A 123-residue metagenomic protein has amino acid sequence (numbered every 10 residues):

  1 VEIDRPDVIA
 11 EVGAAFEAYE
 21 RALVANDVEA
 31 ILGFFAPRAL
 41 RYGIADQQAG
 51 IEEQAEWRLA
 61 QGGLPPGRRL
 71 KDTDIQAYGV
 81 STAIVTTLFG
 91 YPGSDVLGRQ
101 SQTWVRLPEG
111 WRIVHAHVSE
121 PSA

Functional and structural regions predicted by a protein language model:
V1-D4, Y19: Juxtamembrane and targeting peptides
I9, G13, V28-S81, G93-D95: A solvent-exposed, acidic/Ser-Thr-rich amphipathic alpha-helical stretch
G13, E20-R21: Amphipathic alpha-helical repeat scaffolds
Y19, N26-D27: Short helix-adjacent coil turns
V85-P92: Short beta-strand segments that buttress and anchor functional surface loops
L97-A123: Short beta-strand edge/turn micro-motifs at domain boundaries
